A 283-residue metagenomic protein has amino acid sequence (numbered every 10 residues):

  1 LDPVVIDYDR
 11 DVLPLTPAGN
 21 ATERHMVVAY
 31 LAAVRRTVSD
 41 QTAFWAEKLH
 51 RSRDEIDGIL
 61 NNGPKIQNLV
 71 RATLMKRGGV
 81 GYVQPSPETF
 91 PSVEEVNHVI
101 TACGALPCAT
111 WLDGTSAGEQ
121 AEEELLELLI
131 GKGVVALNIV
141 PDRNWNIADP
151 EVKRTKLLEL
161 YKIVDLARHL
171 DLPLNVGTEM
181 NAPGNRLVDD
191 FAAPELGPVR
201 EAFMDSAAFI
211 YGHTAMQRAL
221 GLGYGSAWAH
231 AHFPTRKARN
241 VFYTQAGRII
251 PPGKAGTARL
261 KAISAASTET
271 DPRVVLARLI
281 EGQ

Functional and structural regions predicted by a protein language model:
L1-K48, P252: Non-catalytic, alpha-helical, charged scaffold/linker segments that couple or flank catalytic or architectural cores
T42-A46, R51-D57, V70, G81-P87: Short catalytic-site patches enriched in acidic/histidine residues that coordinate or position cofactors/metals
N61-T73, G79-Q283: Charged catalytic cores and adjacent phosphate/nucleic-acid-binding surfaces used for phosphate/nucleic-acid chemistry
